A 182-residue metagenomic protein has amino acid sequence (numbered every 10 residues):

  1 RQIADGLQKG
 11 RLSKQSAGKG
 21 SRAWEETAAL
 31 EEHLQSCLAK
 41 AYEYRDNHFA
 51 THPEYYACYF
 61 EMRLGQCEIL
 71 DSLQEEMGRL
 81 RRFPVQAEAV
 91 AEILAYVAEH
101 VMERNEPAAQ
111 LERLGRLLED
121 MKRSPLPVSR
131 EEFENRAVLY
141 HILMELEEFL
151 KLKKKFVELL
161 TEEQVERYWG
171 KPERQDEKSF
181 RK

Functional and structural regions predicted by a protein language model:
R1-A23: Canonical alpha-helical transmembrane segment with a positive-inside/aromatic-interface signature
Q2, E25, E32, E61: Conserved active-site and cofactor/substrate-binding residues in soluble primary-metabolism enzymes
I3-Q8, L38, R45, T51-K182: Soluble C-terminal extramembrane regulatory/interaction domains of multi-pass membrane proteins
G18, R22-E25, V85, E134: A general boundary/transition motif marking the beginning of the first structured unit of a protein
G18, Y44-N47: Surface-exposed beta-loop-beta
E26-C37, Q66: Alpha-helical segments in soluble extracytoplasmic regions
